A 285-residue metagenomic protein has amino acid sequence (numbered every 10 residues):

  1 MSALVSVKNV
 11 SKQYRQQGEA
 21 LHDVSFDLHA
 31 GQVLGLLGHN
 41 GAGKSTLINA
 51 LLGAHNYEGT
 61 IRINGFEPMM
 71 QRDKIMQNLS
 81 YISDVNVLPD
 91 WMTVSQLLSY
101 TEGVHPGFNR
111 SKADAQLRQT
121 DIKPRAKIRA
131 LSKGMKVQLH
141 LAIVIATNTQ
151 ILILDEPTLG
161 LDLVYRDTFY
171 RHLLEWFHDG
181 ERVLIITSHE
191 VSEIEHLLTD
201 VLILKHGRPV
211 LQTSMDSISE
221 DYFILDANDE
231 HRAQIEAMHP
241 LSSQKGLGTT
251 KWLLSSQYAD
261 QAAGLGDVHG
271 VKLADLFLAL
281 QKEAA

Functional and structural regions predicted by a protein language model:
G38-G43: Walker A (P-loop) phosphate-binding loop of ABC-type ATPase nucleotide-binding domains
Y57-M70, K74-I75: Conserved ABC transporter NBD signature motif
S83-L139: ABC-family P-loop ATPase nucleotide-binding domains
L152-E156: Catalytic Walker B motif of ABC-type/P-loop ATPase nucleotide-binding domains
T168-L254: ABC transporter nucleotide-binding domain
S242-A285: C-terminal coupling/interaction segments
